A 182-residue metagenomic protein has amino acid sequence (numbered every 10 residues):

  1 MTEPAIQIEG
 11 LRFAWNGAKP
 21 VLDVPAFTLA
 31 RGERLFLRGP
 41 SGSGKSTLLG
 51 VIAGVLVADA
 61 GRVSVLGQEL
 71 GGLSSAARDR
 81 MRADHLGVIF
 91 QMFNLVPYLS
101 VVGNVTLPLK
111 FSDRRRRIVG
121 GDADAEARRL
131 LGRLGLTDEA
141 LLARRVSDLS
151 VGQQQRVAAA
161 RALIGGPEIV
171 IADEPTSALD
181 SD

Functional and structural regions predicted by a protein language model:
A53: Helix-to-loop junction immediately C-terminal to a conserved catalytic motif
G61-E69: Conserved ABC transporter NBD signature motif
L70-G87: ABC ATPase NBD coupling module
L99-P108: Short coil-to-helix segment of the ABC ATPase nucleotide-binding domain corresponding to the Q-loop/switch region
R145-L149, Q153: Conserved ABC ATPase signature
G166: Conserved catalytic motifs of ABC-family nucleotide-binding domains
V170-D173: Catalytic Walker B motif of ABC-type/P-loop ATPase nucleotide-binding domains
